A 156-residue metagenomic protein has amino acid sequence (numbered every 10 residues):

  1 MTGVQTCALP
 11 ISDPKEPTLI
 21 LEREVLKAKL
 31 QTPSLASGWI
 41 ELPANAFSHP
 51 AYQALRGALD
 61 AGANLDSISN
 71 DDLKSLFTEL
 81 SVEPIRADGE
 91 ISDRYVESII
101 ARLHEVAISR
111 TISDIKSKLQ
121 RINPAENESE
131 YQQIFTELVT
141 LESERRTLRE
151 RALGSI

Functional and structural regions predicted by a protein language model:
M1-L9: Short, small-residue-biased leader/transition segments that mark boundaries at the very start of proteins
A8-D66, S109, K116, R151: Non-catalytic protein-protein interaction segments used by genome-maintenance enzymes to assemble and couple activities
I11, D60-I156: Bacterial replisome coupling helices
